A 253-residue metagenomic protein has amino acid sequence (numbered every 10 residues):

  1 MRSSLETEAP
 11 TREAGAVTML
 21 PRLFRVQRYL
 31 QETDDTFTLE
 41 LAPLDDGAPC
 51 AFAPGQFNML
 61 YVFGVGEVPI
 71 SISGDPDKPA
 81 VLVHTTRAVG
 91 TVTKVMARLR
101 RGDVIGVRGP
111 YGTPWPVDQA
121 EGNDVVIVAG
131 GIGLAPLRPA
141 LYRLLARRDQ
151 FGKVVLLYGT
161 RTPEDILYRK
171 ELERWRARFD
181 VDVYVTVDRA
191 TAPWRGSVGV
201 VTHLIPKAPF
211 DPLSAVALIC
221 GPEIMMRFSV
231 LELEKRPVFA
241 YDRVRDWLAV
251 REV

Functional and structural regions predicted by a protein language model:
M1-T7: N-terminal acidic, proline/glycine-rich, low-complexity intrinsically disordered segments
L5, T91-E252: FNR/FR-type flavoprotein reductase catalytic core
E8-D103, T160-T162, R189: Ferredoxin-reductase
